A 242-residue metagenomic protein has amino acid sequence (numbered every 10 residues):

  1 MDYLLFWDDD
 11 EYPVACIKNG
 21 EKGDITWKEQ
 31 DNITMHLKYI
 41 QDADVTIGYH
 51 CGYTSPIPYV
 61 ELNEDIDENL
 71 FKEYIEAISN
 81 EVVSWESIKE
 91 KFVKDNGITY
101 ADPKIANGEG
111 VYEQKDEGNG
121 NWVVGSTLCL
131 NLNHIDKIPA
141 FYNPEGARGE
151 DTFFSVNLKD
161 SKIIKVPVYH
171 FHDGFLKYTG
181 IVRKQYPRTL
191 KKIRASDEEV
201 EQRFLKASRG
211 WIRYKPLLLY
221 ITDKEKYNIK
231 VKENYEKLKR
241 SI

Functional and structural regions predicted by a protein language model:
D2-G20: Short beta-strand-to-loop acidic/aromatic patch adjacent to the donor-nucleotide binding site
V14-Y53: Conserved donor-nucleotide/metal-binding helix-loop-beta segment in metal-dependent transferases, i.e., the alpha-helix
D24-I25, I33-K38, D42-A43, P58-V83: Short, electropositive alpha-helical surface patch
E68-G120: Short, flexible, basic/aromatic active-site loop/helix in glycosyltransferases
E113-Q114, G118-P139: Conserved nucleotide-sugar donor-binding and metal-coordinating catalytic region shared by glycosyltransferases
A147-F153: Acidic donor-binding loop at a coil-to-helix junction in glycosyltransferase catalytic cores that engages
V156-H172: Catalytic donor-sugar/metal-binding loop of nucleotide-sugar-dependent glycosyltransferases
L176, V182-I242: Terminal low-complexity segments of carbohydrate-biosynthetic enzymes
